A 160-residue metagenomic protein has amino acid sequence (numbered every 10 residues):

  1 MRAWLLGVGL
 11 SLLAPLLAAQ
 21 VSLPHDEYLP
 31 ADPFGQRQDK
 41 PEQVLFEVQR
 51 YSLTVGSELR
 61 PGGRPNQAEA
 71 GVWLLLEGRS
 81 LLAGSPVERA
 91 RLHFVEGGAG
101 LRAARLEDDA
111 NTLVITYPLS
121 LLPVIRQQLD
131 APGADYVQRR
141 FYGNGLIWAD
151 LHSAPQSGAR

Functional and structural regions predicted by a protein language model:
M1-A3: Positively charged n-region of N-terminal signal peptides that target proteins for export
L13-L16: N-terminal signal peptide c-region/cleavage motif recognized by signal peptidases
A19-V87, L92: OB-fold ssDNA-binding interfaces and closely related basic DNA-contact patches used across DNA replication/repair
G84-D108: Short beta-strand/loop turn elements enriched in aromatics
A99-P155: Acidic, glycine-rich flexible loop segments
G158-R160: Short, solvent-exposed mixed-charge patches
